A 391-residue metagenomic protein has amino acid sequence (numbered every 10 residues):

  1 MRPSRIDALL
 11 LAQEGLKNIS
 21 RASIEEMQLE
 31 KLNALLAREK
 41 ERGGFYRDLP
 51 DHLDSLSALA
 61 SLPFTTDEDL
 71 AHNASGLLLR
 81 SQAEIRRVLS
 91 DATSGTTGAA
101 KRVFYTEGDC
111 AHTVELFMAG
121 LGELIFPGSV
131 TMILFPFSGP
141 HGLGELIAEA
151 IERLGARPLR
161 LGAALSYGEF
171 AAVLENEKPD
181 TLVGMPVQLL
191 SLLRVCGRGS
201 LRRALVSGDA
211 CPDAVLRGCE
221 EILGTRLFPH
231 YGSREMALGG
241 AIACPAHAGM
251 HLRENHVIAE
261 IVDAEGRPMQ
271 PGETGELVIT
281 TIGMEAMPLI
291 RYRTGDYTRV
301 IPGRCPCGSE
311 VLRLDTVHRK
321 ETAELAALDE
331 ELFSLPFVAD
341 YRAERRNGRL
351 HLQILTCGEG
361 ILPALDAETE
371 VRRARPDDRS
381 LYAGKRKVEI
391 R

Functional and structural regions predicted by a protein language model:
M1-A92, G98-H112, A119, E265 (+2 more regions): Nucleotide 5′-phosphate-binding alpha/beta core
M1-R2, L9-E14, E68-I222, I242 (+2 more regions): Active-site phosphate/ATP/adenylate-binding loop shared across adenylate-forming ligases
L154-G155, L223-L227, V300, S334-L335 (+1 more regions): Structural alpha-beta junctions
P158, L227, A259, Y341-A343 (+1 more regions): Generic structural signal for residues in well-ordered beta-strands
L161-A163, H230-G232, V262, R346 (+1 more regions): Conserved beta-strand termini and adjacent loop/short-helix elements that scaffold enzyme active sites in alpha/beta
L182, G283-D366: AMP-binding/adenylate-forming catalytic core of the ANL superfamily
L190-S191, R234-L238, A343: Short gly/pro/ser/thr-enriched loop/turn and capping motifs at secondary-structure boundaries
C211, R217-R304: Conserved AMP-binding/adenylate-forming
